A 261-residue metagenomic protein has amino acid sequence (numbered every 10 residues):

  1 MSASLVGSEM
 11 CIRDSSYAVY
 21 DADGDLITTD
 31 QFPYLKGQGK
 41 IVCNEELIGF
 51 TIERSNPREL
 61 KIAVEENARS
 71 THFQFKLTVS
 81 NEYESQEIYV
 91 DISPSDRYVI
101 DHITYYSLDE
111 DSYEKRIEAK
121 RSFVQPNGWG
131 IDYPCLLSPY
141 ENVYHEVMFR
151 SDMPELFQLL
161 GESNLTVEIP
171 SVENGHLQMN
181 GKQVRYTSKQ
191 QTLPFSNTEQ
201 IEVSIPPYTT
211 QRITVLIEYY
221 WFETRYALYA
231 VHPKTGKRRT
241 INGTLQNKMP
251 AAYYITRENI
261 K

Functional and structural regions predicted by a protein language model:
A3-I12: Short, small-residue-biased leader/transition segments that mark boundaries at the very start of proteins
D25-F50: Solvent-exposed adhesion/ligand-recognition segments of exported proteins
E46-E66: Strand-loop-strand motifs at the edges of beta-sheets in extracellular beta-sandwich domains
V64-T71, L216: Exposed beta-sheet edge/beta-hairpin loop segments within beta-rich domains
E66, N81-Y83, H232: Surface-exposed loop/turn motifs at beta-strand-loop junctions within extracellular Ig-like and Fibronectin type III
S70-Y83: A short beta-strand micro-motif common to beta-rich folds, especially ectodomain repeats
E84-I103: C-terminal edge beta-strand
T104-K261: Ser/Thr/Gly/Pro-rich, low-complexity flexible regions
